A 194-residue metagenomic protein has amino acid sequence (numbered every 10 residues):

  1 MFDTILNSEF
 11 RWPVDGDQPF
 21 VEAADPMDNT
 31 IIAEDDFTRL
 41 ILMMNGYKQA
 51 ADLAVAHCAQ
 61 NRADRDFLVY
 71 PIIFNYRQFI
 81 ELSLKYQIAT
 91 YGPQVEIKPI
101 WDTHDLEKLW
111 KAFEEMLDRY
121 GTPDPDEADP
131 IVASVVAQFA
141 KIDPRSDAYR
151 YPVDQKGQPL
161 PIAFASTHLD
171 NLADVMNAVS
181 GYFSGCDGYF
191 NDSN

Functional and structural regions predicted by a protein language model:
M1-N194: Domain-scale activation on soluble regions of proteins
